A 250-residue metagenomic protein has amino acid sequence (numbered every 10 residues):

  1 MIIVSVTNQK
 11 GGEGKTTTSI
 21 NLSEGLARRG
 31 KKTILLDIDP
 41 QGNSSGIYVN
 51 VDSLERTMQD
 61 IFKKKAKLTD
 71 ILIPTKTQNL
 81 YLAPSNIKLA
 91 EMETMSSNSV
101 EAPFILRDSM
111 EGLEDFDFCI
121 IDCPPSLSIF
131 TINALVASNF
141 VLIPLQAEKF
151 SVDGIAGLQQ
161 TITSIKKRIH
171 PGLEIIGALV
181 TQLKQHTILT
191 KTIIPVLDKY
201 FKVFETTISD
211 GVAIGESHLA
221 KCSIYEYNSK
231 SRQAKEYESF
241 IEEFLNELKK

Functional and structural regions predicted by a protein language model:
M1-K250: P-loop NTP-binding core
